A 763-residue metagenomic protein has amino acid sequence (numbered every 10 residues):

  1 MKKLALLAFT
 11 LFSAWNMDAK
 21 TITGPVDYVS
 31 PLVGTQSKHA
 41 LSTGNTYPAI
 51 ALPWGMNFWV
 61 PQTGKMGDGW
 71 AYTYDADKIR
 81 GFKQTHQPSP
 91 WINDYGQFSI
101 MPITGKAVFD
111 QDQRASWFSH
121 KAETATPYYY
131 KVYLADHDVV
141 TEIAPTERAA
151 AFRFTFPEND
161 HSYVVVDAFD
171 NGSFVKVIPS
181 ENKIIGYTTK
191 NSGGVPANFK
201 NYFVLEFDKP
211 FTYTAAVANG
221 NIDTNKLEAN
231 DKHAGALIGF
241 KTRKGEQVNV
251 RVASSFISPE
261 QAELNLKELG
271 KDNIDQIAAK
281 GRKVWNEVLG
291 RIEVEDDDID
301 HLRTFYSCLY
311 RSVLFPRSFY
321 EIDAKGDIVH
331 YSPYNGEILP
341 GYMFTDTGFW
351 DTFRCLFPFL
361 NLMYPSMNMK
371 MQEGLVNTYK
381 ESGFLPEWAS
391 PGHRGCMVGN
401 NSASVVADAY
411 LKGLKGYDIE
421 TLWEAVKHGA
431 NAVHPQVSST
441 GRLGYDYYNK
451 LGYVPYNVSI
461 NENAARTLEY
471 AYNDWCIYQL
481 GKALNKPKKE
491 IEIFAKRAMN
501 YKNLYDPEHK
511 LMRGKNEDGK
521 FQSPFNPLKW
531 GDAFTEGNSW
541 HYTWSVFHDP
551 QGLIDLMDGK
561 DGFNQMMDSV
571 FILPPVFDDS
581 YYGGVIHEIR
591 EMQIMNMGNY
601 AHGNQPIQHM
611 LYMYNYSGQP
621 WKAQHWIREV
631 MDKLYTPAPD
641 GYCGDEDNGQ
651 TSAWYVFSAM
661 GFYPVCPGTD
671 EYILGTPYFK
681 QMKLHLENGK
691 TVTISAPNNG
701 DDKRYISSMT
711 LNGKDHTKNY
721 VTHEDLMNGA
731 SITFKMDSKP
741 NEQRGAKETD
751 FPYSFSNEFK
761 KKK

Functional and structural regions predicted by a protein language model:
M1-T21: Bacterial Sec-dependent N-terminal signal peptides
K20-F357, N361-S404, Y410-L468, C476-N503 (+7 more regions): Accessory carbohydrate-recognition regions in carbohydrate-active enzymes
N473: ATP-dependent phospho-/nucleotidyl transfer catalytic cores
P677-F679, D701-I706: Short coil-to-beta strand junction motifs in C2/discoidin
V692-D701: Short aromatic-glycine motifs in intrinsically disordered, low-complexity regions
